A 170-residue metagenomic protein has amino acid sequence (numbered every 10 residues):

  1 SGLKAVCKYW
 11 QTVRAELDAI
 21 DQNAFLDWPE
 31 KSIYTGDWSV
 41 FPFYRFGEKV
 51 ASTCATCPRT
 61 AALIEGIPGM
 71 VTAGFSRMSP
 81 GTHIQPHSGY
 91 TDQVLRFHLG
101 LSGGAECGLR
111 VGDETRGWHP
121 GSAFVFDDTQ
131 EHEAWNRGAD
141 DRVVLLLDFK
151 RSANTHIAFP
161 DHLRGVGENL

Functional and structural regions predicted by a protein language model:
S1-V94, G104-C107, H156-L170: Fe(II)/2-oxoglutarate oxygenase catalytic core
M70, V94-R96, G104-E106, T129-E131 (+1 more regions): Active-site lining segments that contact anionic ligands and/or coordinate catalytic metals
G74, H98, E133: Short, surface-exposed charged micro-motifs
P80, Q130-H132, K150-S152: Short, solvent-exposed loop/turn segments at secondary-structure junctions
I84-H87, G108-R110, F126, H132-G138: Short beta-strand His + acidic residue motifs that chelate non-heme Fe in jelly-roll/DSBH and cupin folds
R96-G100, V125, D140-H156: A short hydrophobic beta-strand segment most commonly corresponding to one strand of the jelly-roll/cupin
L101-P120: A short beta-strand-loop-beta hairpin characteristic of the jelly-roll/cupin
G117-E131: Conserved metal-binding segment of the jelly-roll/cupin
